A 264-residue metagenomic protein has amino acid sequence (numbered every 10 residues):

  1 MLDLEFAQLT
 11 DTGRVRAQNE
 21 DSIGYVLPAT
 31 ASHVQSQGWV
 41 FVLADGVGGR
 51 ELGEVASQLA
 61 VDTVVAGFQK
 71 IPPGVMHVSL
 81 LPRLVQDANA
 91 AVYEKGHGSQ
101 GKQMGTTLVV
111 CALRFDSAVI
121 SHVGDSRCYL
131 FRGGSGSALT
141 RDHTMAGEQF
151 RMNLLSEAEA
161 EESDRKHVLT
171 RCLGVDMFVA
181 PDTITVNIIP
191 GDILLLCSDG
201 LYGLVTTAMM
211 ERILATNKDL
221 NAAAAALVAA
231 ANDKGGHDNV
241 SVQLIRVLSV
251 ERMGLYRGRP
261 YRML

Functional and structural regions predicted by a protein language model:
M1-L264: PP2C/PPM-type serine/threonine phosphatase catalytic domain
